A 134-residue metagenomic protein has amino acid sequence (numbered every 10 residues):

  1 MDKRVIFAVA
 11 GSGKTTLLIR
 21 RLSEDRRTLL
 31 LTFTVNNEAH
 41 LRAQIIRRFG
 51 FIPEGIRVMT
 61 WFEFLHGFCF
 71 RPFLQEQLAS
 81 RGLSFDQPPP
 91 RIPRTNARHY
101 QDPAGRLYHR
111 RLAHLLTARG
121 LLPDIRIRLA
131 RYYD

Functional and structural regions predicted by a protein language model:
M1-D134: The feature marks helicase ATPase cores and/or their adjacent C-terminal helical subdomains in SF1/SF2/AAA+ helicases
